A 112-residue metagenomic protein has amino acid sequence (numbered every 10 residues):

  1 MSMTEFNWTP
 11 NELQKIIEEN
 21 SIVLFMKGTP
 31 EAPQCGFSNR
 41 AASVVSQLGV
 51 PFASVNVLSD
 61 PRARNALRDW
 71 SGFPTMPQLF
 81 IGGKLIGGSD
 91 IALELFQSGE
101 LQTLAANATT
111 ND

Functional and structural regions predicted by a protein language model:
M1-Q14: Flexible, polar/low-complexity N-terminal or interdomain linker segments that lie immediately upstream of folded
N11, R64-A66: TIR-domain catalytic/interaction hotspot
L13-P51: Local sequence-structure signature of Cys/Sec-based thiol-disulfide redox active-site neighborhoods
V23-F25, P77-F80: Cytosolic beta-strand hydrophobic patch enriched in CBS
G49-R64: Thiol-based oxidoreductase modules, predominantly thioredoxin-like and allied folds used for disulfide exchange
D69-T75: Thiol/disulfide oxidoreductase modules built on the thioredoxin-like
I81-N111: Non-catalytic, surface beta->alpha helical segment in thiol-disulfide oxidoreductase systems
